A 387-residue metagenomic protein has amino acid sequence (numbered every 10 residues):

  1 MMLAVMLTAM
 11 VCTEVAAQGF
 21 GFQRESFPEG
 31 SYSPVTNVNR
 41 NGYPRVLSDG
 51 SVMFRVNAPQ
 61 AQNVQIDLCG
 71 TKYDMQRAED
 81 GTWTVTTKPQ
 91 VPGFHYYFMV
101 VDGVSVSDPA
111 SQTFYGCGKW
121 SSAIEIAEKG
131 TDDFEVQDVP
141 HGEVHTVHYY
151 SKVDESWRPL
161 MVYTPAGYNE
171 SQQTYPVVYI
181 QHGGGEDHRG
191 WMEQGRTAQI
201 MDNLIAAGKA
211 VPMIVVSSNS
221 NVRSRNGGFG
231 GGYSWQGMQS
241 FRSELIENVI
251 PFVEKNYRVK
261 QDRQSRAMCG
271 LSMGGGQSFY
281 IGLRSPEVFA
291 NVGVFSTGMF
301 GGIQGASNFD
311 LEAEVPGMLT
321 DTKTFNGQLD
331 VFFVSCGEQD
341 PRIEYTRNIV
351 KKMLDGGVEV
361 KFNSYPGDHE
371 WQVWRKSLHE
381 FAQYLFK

Functional and structural regions predicted by a protein language model:
M2-V11: Bacterial N-terminal signal peptides
C12-A17: Sec/Tat signal peptide C-region and signal peptidase I cleavage site
Q18-V35, R40, V46-Q65, C69-Y73 (+1 more regions): Non-catalytic cap/lid and distal C-terminal segments of serine-dependent acyl enzymes
